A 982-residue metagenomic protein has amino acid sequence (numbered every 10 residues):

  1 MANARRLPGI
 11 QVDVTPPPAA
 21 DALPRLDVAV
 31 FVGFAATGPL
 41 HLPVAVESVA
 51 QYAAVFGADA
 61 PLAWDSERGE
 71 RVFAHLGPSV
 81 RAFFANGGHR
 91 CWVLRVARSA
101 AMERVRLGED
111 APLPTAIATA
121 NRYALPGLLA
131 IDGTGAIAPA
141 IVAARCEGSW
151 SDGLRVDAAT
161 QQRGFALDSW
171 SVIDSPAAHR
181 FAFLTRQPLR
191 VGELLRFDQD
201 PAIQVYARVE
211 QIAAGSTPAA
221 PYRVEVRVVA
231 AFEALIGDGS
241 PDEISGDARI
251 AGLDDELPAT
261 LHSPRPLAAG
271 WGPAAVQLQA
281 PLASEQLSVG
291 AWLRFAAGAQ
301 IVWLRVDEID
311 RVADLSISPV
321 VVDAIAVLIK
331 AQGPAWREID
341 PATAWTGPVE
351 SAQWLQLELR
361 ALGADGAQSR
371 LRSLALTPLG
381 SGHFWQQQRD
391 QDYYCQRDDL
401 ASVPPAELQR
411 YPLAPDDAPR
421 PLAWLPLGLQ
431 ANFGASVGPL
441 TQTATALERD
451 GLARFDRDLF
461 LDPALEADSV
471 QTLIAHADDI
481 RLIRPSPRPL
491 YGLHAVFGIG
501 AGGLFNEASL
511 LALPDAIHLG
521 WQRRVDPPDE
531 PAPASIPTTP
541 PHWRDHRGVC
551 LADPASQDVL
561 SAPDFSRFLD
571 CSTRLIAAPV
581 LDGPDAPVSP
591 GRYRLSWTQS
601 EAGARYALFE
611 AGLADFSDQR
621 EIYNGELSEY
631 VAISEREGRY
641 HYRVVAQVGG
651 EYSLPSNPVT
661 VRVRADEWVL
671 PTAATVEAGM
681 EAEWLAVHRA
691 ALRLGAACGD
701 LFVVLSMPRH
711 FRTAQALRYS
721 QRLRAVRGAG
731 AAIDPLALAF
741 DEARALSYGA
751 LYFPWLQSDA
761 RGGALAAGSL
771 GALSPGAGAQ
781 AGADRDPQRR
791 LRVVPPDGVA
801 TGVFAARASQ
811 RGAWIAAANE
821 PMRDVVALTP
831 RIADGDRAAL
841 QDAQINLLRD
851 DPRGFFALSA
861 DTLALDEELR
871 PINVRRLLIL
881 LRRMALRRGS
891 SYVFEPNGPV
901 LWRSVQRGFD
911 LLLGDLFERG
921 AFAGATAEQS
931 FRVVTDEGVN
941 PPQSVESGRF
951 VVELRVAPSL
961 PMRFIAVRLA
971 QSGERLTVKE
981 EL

Functional and structural regions predicted by a protein language model:
M1-P114, R122, D132-G135, A140-C146 (+10 more regions): Structured, hydrophobic secondary-structure cores that serve as assembly/anchoring elements
M1-V302, D307-D314, P319, L328-A331 (+7 more regions): Extended assembly-interface regions of large multimeric machines
V142, G192-L195, G290, V306 (+5 more regions): Extracellular/surface recognition and adhesion modules
R186, S600, S634-R636: Hydrophobic loop/turn residues within beta-sheet-rich immunoglobulin-like superfamily modules
R574-A602, Y652-D666: Pro/Thr/Ser/Gly-rich low-complexity, intrinsically disordered linker/stalk tracts
A607-E637, G649-G650: Recognizes extended acidic, P/S/T-rich segments that occur within or adjacent to Ig-like beta-sandwich modules
Y642-R643: Hydrophobic beta-strand segments within extracellular beta-sandwich modules
